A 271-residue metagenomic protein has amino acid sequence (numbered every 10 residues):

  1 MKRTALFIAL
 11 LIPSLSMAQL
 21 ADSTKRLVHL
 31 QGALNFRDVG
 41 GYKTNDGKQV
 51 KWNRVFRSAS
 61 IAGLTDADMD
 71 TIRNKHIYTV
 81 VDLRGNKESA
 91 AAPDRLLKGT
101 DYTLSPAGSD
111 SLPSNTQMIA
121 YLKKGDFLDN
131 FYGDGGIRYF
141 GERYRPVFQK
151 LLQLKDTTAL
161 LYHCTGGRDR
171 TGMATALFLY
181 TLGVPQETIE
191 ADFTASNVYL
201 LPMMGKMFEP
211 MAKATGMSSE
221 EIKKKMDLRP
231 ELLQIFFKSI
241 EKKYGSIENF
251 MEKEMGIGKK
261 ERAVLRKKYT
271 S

Functional and structural regions predicted by a protein language model:
M1-L20: Bacterial Sec-dependent N-terminal signal peptides
A18-L161, M173-S271: Cys-dependent protein tyrosine phosphatase-like superfamily
T165-T171: Ser/Thr-glycine-rich phosphate-binding loops at phosphate-binding pockets of nucleotides, nucleotide cofactors
